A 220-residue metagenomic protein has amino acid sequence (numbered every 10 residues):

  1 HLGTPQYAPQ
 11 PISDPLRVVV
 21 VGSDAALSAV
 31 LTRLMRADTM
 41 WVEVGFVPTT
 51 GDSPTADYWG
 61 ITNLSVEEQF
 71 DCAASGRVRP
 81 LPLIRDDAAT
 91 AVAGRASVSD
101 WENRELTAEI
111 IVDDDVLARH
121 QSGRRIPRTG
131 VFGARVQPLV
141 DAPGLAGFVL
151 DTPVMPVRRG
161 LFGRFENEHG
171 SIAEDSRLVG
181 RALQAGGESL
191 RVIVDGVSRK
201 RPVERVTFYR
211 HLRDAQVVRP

Functional and structural regions predicted by a protein language model:
H1-D14, G22-S28, T32, M40-G187: Catalytic core of DAGKc-family lipid kinases
I172-P220: Extended, charged low-complexity segments that frequently continue into or abut oligomerization scaffolds
